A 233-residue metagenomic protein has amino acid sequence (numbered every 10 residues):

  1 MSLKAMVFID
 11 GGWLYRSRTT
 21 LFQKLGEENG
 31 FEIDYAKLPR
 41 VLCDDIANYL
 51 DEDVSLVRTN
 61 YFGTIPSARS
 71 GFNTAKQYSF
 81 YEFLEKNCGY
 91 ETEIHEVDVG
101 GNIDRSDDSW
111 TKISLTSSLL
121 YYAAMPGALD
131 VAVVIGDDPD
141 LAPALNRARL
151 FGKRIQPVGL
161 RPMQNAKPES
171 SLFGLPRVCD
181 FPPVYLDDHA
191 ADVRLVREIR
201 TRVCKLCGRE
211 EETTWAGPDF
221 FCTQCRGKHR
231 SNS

Functional and structural regions predicted by a protein language model:
M1-D108, R161: Domain-level signal for Mg2+-assisted phosphodiester chemistry and nucleotide/NA-binding surfaces in nucleic-acid
D10, K228-S233: Extended, helix-rich structural scaffolds rather than catalytic motifs
E82-R230: Nuclease catalytic cores that cleave nucleic-acid phosphodiester bonds, predominantly acidic two-metal-ion
